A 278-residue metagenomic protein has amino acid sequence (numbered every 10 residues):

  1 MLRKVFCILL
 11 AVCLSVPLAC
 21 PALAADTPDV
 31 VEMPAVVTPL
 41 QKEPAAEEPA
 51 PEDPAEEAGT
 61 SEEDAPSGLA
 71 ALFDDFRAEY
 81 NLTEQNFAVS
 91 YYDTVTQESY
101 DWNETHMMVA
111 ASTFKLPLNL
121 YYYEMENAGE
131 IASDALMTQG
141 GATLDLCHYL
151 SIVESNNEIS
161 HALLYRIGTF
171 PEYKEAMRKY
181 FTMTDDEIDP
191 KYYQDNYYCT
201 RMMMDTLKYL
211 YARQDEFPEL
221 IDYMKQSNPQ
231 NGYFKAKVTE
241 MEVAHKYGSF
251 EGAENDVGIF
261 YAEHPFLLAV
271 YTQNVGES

Functional and structural regions predicted by a protein language model:
L9-P17: Bacterial N-terminal signal peptides
V16-V30: Sec-dependent signal peptide cleavage junction
P28, E124-D145, E216-L220: Short, well-structured active-site flanking segments
V30-H106: Beta-lactamase-like hydrolase cores
Q97, M107-M137, S151, L268: Active-site SXXK
D101, H148, I159-D215: Mid-domain, small-residue-enriched loop/turn segments at the edges of structured enzyme/sensor domains
N196-E251: A conserved catalytic-loop motif detector
G232-S278: Short, Gly/Ser/Thr-enriched beta-strand-loop segments that form substrate-interacting elements of hydrolase/peptidase
